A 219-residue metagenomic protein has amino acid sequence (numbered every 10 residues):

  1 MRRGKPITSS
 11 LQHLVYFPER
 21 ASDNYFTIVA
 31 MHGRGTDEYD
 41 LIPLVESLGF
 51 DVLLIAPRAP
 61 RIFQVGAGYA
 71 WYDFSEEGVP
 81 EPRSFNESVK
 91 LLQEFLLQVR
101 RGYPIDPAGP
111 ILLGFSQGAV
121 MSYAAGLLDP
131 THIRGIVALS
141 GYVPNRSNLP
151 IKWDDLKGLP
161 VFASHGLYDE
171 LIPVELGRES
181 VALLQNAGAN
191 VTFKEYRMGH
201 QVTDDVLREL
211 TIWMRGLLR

Functional and structural regions predicted by a protein language model:
I7-I105: Serine-hydrolase catalytic machinery in alpha/beta-hydrolase-like enzymes
L41-L44, L149, P173-L183: Short alpha-helix in the alpha/beta-hydrolase fold that links the catalytic acid
P57-P60, V137-N145: Active-site nucleophile loop of the alpha/beta-hydrolase fold
P104-G114: Alpha/beta-hydrolase fold nucleophile elbow
L112-G114, L139, S164: Short beta-strand immediately N-terminal to the catalytic nucleophile in serine-hydrolase-like folds
A119-P130, I136: Short glycine-enriched nucleophile-adjacent loop and the immediately C-terminal alpha-helix near the catalytic center
F162, E175-R219: C-terminal catalytic histidine-bearing segment of alpha/beta-hydrolase fold enzymes
F162-H165, D169: Short beta-strand/loop motif that positions the catalytic acidic residue of the alpha/beta-hydrolase fold
